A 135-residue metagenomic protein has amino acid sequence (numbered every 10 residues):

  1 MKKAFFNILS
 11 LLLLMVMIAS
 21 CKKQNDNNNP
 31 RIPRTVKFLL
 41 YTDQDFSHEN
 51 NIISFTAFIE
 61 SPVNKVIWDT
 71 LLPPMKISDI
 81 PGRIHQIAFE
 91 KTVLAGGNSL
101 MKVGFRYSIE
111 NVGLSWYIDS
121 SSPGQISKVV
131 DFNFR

Functional and structural regions predicted by a protein language model:
M1-K23: Sec-dependent bacterial lipoprotein signal peptides
M15-T42: Bacterial Sec-dependent N-terminal signal peptides
Y41, S54-P62, G104-E110: Predominantly extracellular/luminal cell-surface or secreted proteins
D45-D69: Short, ordered, surface-exposed loop/turn motifs in non-cytosolic proteins
S61-G97: Tryptophan-paired
K91-V112: A short, solvent-exposed beta-strand micro-motif common in secreted/extracellular proteins
I109-S121: Low-complexity, intrinsically disordered Gly/Pro/Thr-rich segments
I118-R135: Extracellular beta-sheet/turn segments enriched in Thr/Pro/Gly and aliphatic residues
